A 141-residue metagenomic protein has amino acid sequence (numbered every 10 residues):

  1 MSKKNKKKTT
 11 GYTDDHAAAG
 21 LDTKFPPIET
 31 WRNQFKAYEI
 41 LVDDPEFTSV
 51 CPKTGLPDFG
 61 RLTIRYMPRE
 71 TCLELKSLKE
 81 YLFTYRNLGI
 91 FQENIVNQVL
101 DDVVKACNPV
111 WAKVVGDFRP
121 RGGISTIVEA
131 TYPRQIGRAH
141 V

Functional and structural regions predicted by a protein language model:
S2-R138: N-terminal intrinsically disordered, cationic/polar leader segments that include organellar targeting peptides
